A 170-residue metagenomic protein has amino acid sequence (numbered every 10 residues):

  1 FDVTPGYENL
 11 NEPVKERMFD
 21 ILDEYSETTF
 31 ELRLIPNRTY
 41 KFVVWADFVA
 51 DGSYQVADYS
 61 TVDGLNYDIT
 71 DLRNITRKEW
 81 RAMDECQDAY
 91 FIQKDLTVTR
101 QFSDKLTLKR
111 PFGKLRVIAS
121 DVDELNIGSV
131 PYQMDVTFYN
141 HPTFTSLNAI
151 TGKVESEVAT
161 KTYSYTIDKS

Functional and structural regions predicted by a protein language model:
F1-V56, E124-S170: Tryptophan-paired
E16-Y25, A50-S103: Structured interaction patches on ligand/partner-binding surfaces of diverse proteins
R33, G113-L115: Short structural boundary motif marking the start of a folded domain
K105-G113: Conserved "repeat-terminator" motif of extracellular CCP/Sushi domains
L115-D121: A short, amphipathic beta-strand motif
